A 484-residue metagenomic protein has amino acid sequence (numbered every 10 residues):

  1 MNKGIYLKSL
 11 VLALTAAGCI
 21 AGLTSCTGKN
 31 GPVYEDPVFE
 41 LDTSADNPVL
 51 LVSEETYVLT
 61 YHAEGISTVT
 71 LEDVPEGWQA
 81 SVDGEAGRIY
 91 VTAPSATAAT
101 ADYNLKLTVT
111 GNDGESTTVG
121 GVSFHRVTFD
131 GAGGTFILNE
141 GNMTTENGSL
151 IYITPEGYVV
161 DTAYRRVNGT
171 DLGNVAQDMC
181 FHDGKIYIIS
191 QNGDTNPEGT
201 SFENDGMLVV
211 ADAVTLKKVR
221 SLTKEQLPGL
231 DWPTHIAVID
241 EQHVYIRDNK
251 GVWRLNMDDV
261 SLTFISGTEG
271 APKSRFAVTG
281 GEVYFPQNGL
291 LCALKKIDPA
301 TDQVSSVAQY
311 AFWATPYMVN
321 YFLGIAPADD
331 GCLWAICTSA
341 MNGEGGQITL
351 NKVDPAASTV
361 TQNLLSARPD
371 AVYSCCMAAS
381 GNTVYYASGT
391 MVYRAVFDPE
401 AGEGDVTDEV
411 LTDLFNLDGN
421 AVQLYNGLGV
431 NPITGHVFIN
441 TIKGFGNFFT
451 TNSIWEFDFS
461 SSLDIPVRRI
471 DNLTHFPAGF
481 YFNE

Functional and structural regions predicted by a protein language model:
M1-V49, T108-T135: Bacterial Sec-dependent N-terminal signal peptides
G65-S81: Short, solvent-exposed loop/linker segments at beta-strand-coil boundaries, enriched for Pro/Gly and Ser/Thr
T144-I151, N196-V209, V252-R254, L290-K296 (+3 more regions): Structural motif
T154-G157, D212-L216, N256-V260, I297-D302 (+3 more regions): Short loop/turn segments that connect beta-strands within beta-propeller blades
V159-D171, K217-L227, V260-G267, Q303-T315 (+3 more regions): A short beta-strand motif characteristic of beta-propeller blades
D171-C180, P228-I239, G270-G281, W313-A328 (+3 more regions): Repeated scaffold domains used in trafficking and secretory/extracellular systems, primarily beta-propellers
L255-T390: Acidic, serine/threonine- and glycine-rich low-complexity intrinsically disordered segments that serve as flexible
F445, F449-E484: Blade-level signature of beta-propeller repeat domains, shared across WD40, Kelch, NHL, RCC1 and BNR/Asp-box propellers
